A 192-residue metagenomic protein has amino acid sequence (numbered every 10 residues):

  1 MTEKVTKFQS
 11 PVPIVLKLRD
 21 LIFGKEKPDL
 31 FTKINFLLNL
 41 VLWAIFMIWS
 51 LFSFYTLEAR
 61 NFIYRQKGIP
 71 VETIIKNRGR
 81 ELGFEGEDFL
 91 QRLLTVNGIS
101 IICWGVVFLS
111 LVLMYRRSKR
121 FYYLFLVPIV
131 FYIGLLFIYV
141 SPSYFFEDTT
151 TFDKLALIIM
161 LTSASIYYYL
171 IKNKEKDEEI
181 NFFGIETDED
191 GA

Functional and structural regions predicted by a protein language model:
T2-A192: Topology signature of small-to-medium multi-pass alpha-helical membrane proteins
